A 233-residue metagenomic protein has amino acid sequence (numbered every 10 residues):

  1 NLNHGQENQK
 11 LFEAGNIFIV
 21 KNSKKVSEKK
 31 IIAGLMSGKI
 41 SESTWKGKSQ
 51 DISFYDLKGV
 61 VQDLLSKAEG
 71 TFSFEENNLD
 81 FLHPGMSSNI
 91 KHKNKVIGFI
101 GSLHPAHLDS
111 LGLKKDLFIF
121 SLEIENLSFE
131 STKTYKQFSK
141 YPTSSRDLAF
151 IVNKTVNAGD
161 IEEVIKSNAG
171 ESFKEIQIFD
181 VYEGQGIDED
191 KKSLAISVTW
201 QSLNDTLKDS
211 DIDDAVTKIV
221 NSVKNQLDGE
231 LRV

Functional and structural regions predicted by a protein language model:
N1: Phosphate/diphosphate-binding loops
E7-L11, K21-S27, A33, S41-V233: A carboxyl-terminal module marker
F18: Glycine-rich beta-alpha junction loops
